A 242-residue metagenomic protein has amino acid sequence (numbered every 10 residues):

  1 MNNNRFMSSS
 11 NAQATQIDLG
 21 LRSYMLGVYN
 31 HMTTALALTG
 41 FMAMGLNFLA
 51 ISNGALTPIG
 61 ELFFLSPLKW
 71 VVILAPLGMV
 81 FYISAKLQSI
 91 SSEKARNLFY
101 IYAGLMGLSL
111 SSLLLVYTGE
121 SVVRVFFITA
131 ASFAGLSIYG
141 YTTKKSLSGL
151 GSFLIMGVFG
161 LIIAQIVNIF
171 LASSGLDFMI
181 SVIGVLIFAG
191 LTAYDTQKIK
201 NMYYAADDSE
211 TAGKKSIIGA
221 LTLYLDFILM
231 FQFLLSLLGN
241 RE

Functional and structural regions predicted by a protein language model:
M1-E242: A hydrophobic alpha-helical transmembrane-helix feature that marks the membrane cores and membrane-interface segments
